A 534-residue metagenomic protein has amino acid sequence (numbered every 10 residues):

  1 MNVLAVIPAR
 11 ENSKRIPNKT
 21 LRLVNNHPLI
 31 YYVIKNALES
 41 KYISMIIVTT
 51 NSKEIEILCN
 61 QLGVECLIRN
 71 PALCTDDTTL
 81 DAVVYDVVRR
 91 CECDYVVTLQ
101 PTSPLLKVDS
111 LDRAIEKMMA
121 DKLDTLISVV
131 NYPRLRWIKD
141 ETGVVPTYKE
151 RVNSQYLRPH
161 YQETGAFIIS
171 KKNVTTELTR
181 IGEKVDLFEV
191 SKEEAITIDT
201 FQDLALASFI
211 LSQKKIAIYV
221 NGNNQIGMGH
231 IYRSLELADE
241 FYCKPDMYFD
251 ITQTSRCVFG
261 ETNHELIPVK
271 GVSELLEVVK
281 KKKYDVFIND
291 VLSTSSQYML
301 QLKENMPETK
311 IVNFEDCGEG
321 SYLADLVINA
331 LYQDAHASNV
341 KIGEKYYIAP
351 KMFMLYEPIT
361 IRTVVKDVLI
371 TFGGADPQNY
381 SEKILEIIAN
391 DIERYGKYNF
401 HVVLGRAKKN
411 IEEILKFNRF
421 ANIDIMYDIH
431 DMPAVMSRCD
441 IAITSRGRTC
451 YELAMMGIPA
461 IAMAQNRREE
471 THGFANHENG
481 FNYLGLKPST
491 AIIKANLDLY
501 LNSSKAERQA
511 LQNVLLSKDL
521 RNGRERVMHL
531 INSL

Functional and structural regions predicted by a protein language model:
I47, K53-V97, L105-R113, K270-K280 (+2 more regions): Short phosphate-binding loop-to-helix
D77, A82, P104-E193, S338: Conserved core of the sugar-phosphate nucleotidyltransferase
I181-L206, A324-N379: A nucleotide-sugar donor-handling region in carbohydrate enzymes
T200, L520-L534: C-terminal alpha-helical cap of glycosyltransferases
G229-R233, L237, I361-K409: Conserved catalytic-core segment of nucleotide-activated headgroup transferases in glycan assembly
S437-R448, I458: Acidic donor-binding loop of glycosyltransferase active sites
C450-K494: Catalytic binding pocket for nucleotide-activated donors in carbohydrate/polymer assembly enzymes
A506-R521: A short, well-ordered alpha-helix in the C-terminal region of glycosyltransferases
